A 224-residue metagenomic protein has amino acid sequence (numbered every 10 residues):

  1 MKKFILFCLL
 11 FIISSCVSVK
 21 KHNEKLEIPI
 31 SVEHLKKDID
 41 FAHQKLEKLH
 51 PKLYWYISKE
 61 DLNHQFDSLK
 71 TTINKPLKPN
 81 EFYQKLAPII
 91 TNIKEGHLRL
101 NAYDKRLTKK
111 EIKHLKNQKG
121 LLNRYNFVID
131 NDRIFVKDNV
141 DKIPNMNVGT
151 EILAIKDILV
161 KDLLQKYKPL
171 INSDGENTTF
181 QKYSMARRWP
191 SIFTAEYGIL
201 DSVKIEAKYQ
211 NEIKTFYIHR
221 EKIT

Functional and structural regions predicted by a protein language model:
F4-I13: Sec-dependent N-terminal signal peptides
V17-T224: Flexible, low-complexity junctional segments that flank or bridge functional domains
